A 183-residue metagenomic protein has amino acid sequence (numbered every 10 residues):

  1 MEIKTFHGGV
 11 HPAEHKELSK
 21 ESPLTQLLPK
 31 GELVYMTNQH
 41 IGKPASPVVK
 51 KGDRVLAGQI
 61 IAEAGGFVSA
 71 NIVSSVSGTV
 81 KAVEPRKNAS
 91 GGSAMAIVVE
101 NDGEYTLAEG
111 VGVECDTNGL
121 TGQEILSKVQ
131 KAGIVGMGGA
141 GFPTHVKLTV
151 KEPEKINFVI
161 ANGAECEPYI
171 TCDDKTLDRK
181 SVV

Functional and structural regions predicted by a protein language model:
M1-V48: N-terminal, Lys/Arg-enriched amphipathic/low-complexity engagement segments that precede the first folded domain
A45-R54, G58: Short histidine-centered loop motifs in beta-beta connectors
L56-S69, E84-K87, A94-N101: Short hydrophobic beta/alpha edge segments that flank linear recognition/processing sites
N71-V73: Small beta-strand-rich domains/subdomains or short beta-sheet motifs embedded in larger alpha/beta proteins
G78-V80: Conserved hydrophobic positions within beta-strands
K87-M137, G141-F142, K147, K151-P153: Acidic low-complexity segments
L107, G136, V159-K175: Gly-rich Lys/Arg/Thr-decorated short loops/hinges at beta-loop-alpha junctions or inter-strand turns that position
V182-V183: Conserved small/polar residues in nucleotide/adenosyl-binding loops
